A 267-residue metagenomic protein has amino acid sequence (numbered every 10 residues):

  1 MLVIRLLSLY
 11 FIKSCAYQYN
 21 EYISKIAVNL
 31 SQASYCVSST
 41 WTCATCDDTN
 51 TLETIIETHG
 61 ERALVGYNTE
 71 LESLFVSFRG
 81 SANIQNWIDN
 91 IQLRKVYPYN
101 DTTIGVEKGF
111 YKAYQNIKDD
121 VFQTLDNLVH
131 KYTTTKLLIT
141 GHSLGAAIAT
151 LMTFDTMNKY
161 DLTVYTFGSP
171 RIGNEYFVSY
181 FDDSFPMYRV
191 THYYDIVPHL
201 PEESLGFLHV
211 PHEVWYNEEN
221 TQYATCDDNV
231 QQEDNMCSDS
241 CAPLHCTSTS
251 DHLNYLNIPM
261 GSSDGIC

Functional and structural regions predicted by a protein language model:
M1-A16: Cleavable N-terminal signal peptides of Sec/SRP-targeted secreted and luminal proteins
C15-T140, L144-C267: Non-catalytic, mobile gating and regulatory segments of ester bond hydrolases
